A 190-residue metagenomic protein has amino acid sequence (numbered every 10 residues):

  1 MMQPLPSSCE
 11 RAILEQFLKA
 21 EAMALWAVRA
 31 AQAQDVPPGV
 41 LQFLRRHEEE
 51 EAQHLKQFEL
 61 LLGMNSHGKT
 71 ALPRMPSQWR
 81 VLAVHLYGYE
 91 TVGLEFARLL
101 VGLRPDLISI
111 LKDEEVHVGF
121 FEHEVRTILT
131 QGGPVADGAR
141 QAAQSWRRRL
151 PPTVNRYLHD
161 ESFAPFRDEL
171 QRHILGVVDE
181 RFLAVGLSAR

Functional and structural regions predicted by a protein language model:
M1-R190: Non-heme di-metal
